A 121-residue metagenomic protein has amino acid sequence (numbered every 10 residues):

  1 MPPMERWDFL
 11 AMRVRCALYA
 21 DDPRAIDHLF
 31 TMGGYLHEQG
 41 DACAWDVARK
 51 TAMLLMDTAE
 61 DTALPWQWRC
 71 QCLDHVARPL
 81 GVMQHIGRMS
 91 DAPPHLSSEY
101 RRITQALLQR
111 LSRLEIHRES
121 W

Functional and structural regions predicted by a protein language model:
M1-M12, A44-K50: Helix-turn-helix repeat elements of alpha-solenoid scaffolds
P2, G40, P65, M89-A92: Alpha-helix capping and helix-coil boundary motifs
D8-A11, R24-E38, K50-M56, C70-Q84: Amphipathic alpha-helical repeat scaffolds of TPR domains
V14-D22, T58-R69, M83-R88: Flexible helix-coil transition and linker loops at the boundaries of alpha-helical arrays
A17, L36-C43: Hydrophobic/aromatic side-chain positions at a characteristic register within alpha-helices of tetratricopeptide repeats
L18-D27, R113-I116: Short N-terminal helix-initiation segments at or just after the protein's N-terminus
A42-E60, Q84, R88-D91: TPR/TPR-like (Sel1-like) alpha-helical repeat modules
C72-W121: Eukaryote-biased recognition of C-terminal alpha-helical segments
